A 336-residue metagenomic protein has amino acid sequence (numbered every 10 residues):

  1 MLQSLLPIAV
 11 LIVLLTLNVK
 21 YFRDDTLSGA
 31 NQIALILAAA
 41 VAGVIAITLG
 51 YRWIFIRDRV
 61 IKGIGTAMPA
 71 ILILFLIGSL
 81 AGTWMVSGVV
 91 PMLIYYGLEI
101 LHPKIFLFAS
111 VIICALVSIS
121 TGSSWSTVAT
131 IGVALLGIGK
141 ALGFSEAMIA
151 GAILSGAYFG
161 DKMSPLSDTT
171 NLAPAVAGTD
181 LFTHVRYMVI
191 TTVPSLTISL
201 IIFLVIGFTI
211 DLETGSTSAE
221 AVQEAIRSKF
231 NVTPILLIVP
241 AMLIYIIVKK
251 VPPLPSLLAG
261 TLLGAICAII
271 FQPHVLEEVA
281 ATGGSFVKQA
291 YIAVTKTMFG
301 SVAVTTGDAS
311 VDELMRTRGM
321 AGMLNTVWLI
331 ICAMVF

Functional and structural regions predicted by a protein language model:
M1-I73, I190-L200, L204-C332: Hydrophobic transmembrane alpha-helices of multi-pass small-molecule transporters
G50-K140, T295-F336: Membrane-embedded alpha-helical segments and adjacent helix-loop junctions characteristic of multi-pass solute
S79, V128-T130, M148-I149, D168-L172 (+2 more regions): Juxtamembrane/interface motifs at transmembrane-helix termini
V90, L181-F182, P255-S256: Internal amphipathic alpha-helical segments of the cytochrome P450 catalytic fold
M92, Y96, Y158, K162-P165 (+3 more regions): Membrane-spanning helices that line or support transport/gating and their immediate boundary helices in channels
I100-P194: Hydrophobic transmembrane alpha-helices that form the pore/transport pathway of multi-pass ion and small-solute
